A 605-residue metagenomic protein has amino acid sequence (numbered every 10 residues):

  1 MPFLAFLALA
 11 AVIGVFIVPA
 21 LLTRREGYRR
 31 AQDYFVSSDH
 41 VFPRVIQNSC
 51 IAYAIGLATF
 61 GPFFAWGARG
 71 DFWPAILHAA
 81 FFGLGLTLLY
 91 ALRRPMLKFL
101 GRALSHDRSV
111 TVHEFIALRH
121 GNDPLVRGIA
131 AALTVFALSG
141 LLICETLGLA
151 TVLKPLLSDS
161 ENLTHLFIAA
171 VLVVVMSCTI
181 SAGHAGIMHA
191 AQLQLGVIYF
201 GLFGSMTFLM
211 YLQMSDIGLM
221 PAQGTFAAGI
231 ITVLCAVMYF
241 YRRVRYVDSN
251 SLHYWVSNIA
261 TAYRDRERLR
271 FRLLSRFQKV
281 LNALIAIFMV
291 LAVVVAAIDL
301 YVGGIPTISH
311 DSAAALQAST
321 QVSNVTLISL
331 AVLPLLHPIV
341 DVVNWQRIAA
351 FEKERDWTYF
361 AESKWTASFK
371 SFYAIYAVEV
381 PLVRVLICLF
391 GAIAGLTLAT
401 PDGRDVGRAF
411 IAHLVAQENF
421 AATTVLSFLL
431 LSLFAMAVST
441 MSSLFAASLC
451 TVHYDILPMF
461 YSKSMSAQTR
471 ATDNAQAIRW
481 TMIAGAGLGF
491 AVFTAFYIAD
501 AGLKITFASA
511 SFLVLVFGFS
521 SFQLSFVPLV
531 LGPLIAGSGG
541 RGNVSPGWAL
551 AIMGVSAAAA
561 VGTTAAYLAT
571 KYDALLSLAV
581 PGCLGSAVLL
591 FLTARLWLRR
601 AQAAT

Functional and structural regions predicted by a protein language model:
M1-G61, T179-A185, Y241-D248, H253-A283 (+1 more regions): Membrane-interface "cap" regions at the ends of multi-pass membrane proteins
M1-T23, P221-R242, R276, L281-D299 (+4 more regions): A generic transmembrane alpha-helix motif of multi-pass inner-membrane proteins
F3-L4, A65-A79, T146-F167, A185-L195 (+6 more regions): Transmembrane helix-loop boundary segments of multi-pass membrane transporters
A10, F82, T87-L88, L92 (+12 more regions): Selective recognition of specific alpha-helical transmembrane segments in multi-pass small-molecule
R30-R44, G186, A190, P221-T225 (+3 more regions): C-terminal membrane-solvent junction of multi-pass transporters and transport-like membrane proteins
F35-R108, Q321-H337, N344-A350, E354-T400 (+1 more regions): Membrane-interface helix-loop-helix modules in multi-pass membrane proteins
L77-I180, Y239-Y246, S329-H337, L433-F445: Helix-loop-helix module between adjacent transmembrane segments
R119-G128, V135, S139, T164-A169 (+2 more regions): Loop-to-transmembrane helix boundary motifs in multi-pass membrane proteins
